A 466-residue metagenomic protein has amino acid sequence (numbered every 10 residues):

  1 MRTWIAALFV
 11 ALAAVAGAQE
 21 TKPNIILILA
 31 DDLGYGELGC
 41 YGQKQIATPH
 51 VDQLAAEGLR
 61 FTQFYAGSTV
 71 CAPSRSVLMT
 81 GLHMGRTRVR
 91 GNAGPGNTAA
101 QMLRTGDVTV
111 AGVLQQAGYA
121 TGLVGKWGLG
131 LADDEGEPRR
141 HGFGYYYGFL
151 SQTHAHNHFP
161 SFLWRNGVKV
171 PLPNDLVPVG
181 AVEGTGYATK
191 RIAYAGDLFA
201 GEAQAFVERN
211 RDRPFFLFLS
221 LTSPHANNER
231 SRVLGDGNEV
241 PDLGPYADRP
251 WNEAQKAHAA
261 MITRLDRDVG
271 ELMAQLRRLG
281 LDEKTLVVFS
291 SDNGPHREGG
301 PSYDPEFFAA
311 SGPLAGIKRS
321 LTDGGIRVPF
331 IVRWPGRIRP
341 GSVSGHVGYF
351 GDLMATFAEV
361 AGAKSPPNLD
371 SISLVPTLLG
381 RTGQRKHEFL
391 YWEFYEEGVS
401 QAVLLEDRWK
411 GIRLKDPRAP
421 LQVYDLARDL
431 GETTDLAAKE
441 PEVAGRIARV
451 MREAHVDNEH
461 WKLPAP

Functional and structural regions predicted by a protein language model:
R2, G17-Q422, R428-A465: Formylglycine-dependent sulfatase
I5-A13: Bacterial N-terminal signal peptides
